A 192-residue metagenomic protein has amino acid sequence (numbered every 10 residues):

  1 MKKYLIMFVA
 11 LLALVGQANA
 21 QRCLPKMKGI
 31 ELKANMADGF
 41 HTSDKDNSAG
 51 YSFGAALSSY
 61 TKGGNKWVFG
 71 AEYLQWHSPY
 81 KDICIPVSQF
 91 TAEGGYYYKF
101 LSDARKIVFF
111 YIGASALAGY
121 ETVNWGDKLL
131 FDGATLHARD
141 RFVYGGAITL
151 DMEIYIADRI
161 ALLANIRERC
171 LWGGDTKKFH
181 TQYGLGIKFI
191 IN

Functional and structural regions predicted by a protein language model:
K3, G16, L24-K28, G63-N65 (+2 more regions): Short coil turns and loop connectors of transmembrane beta-barrels in diderm outer membranes and organellar homologs
Y4-A13: Sec-dependent N-terminal signal peptides
A13-N19: C-terminal segment of classical bacterial N-terminal signal peptides
A20-G70, L74, K188-N192: Short glycine/proline- and aromatic-enriched beta-strand/turn motifs that initiate or cap beta-hairpins
K26-I30, N47-F53, C84-A92, V108 (+2 more regions): Residues that define the transmembrane beta-barrel architecture of outer-membrane proteins
F40-S43, P79-I85, D132-A138, C170-G174: Extracellular loop and loop/strand-boundary signature of outer-membrane beta-barrel proteins
A56-F131, F189-N192: Gram-negative (and chloroplast) outer-membrane scaffold detector with strong preference for beta-barrel transmembrane
W76, I148-N192: Predominantly the C-terminal beta-signal and adjacent terminal strand-loop region of outer-membrane beta-barrel
